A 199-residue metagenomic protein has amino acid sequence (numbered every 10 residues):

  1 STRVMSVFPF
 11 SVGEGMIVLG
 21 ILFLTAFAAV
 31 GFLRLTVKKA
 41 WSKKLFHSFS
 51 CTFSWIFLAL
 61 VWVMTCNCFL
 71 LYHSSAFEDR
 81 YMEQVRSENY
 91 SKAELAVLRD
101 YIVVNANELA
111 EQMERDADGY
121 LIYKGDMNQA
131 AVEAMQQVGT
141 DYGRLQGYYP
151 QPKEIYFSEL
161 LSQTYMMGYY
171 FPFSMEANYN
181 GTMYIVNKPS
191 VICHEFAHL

Functional and structural regions predicted by a protein language model:
S1-R34: Membrane-embedded alpha-helical segments of integral membrane proteins
S6, F10, A40-S48: Membrane-helix interfacial "entry" motifs
F23-V30, K43-E78: Transmembrane alpha-helices and immediately adjacent membrane-cytoplasm interface residues in multi-pass integral
F69-Q137: Membrane-interface segments at or immediately adjacent to transmembrane helices that form the boundary between
M113-E176: Auxiliary, metal-adjacent structural segments of Zn-dependent hydrolase domains
F171-C193: Short pre-active-site segment immediately N-terminal to the catalytic Zn-binding motif
L199: Post-HExxH zinc-binding segment in Zn-dependent metallohydrolases
